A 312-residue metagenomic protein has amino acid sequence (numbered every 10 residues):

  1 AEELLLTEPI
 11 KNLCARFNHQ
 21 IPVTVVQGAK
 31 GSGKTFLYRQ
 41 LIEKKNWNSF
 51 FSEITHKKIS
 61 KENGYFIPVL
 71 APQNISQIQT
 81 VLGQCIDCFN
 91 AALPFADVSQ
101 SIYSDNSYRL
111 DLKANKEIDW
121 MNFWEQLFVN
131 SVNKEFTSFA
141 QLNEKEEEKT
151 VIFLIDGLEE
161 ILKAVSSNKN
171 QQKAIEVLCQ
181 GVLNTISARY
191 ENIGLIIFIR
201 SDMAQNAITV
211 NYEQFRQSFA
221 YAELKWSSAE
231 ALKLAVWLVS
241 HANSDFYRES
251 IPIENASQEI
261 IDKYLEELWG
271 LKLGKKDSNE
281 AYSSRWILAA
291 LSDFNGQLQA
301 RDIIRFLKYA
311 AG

Functional and structural regions predicted by a protein language model:
A1-A15: N-terminal pre-Walker A segment at the start of P-loop NTPase domains
P9-K11, Q40-W47, I175-L183: Short, well-ordered amphipathic alpha-helices
R16, Q20-I152, G157-N168: P-loop NTPase nucleotide-binding core
K30, K34-R39, I152, E176-C179 (+3 more regions): Short, hydrophobic, well-ordered secondary-structure elements
K34, Y38, E117, M121-E125 (+7 more regions): Short runs of predominantly hydrophobic/aromatic residues within well-ordered alpha helices that form helix-helix
L41, K45, S131-V132, V182 (+4 more regions): Generic structural signal for hydrophobic core residues of well-folded globular domains
L158-E280: The catalytic "switch" region of P-loop NTPases
Y264-G312: C-terminal helical "lid" subdomain and adjoining coupling/linker elements of P-loop NTPases
